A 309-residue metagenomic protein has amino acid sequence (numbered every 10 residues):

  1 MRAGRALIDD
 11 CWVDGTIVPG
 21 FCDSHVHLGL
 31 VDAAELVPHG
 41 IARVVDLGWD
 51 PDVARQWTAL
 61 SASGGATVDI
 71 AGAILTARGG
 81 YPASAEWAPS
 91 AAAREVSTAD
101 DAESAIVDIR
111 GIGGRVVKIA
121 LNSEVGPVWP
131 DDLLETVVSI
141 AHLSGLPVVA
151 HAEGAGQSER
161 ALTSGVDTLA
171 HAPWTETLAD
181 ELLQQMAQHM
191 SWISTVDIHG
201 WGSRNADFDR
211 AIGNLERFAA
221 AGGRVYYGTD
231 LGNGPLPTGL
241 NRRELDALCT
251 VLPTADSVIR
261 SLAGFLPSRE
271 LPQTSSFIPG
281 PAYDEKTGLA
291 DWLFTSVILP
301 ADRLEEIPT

Functional and structural regions predicted by a protein language model:
M1-E35, A42, V68-D69: Replace "His-x-His-based motif
G20-V26, V44-D46, V68-G72, V117-I119 (+4 more regions): Hydrophobic faces of well-ordered beta-strands that scaffold small-molecule active sites in alpha/beta enzyme cores
H27, W49-D50, A73-L75, N122-E124 (+4 more regions): Active-site beta-loop-alpha junctions enriched in small/polar residues
V31-A33, S104-A105, G156-S158, L178-L182 (+1 more regions): Short acidic active-site motifs
A34-N122, G126-S144, I193-T195: Divalent-metal coordination cores built from histidine and acidic residues
G40, G113, L162-L169, A187-W192 (+2 more regions): Glycine-enriched alpha-helix->loop->beta-strand junction motifs that scaffold or abut catalytic
A59-G64, R110-G113, E181-H189, E216-G222: Acidic (Asp/Glu)-rich catalytic clusters
R210-T309: His/Asp/Glu-enriched, well-ordered alpha-helical/loop segment that forms or immediately abuts the divalent-metal
